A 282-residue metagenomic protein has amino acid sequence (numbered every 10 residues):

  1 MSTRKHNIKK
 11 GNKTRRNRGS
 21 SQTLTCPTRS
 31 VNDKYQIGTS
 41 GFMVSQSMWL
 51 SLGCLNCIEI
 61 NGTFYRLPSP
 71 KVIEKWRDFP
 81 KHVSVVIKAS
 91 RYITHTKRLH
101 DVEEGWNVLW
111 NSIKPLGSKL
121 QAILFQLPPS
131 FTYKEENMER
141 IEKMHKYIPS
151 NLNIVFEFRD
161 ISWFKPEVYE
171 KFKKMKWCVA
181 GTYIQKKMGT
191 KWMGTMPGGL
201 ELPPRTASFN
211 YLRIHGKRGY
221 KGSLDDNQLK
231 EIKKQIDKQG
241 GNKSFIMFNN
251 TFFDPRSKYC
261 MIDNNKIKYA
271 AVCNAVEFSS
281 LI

Functional and structural regions predicted by a protein language model:
R4-R18, L24-I282: Residues lining hydrophobic/aromatic ligand-binding pockets adjacent to catalytic sites
